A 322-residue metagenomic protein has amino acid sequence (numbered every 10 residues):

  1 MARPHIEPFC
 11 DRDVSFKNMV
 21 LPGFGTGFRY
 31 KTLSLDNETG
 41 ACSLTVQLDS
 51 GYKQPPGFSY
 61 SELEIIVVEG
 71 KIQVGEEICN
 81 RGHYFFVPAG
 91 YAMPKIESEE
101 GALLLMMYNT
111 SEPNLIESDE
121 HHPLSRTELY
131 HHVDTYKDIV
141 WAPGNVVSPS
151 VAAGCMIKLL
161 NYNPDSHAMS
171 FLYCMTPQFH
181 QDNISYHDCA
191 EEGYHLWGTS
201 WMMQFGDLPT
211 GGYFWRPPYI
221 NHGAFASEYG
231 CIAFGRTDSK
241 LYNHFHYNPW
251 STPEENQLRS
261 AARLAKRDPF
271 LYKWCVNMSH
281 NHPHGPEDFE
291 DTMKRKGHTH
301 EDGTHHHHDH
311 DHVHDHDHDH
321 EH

Functional and structural regions predicted by a protein language model:
M1-E38, N114-H167, S260-L264, P269-K294: A short, N-terminal "cap"/entry segment at the start of jelly-roll beta-barrel domains of the cupin/DSBH fold
G25-S59, Q73, E77, R81 (+5 more regions): Conserved short histidine dyad/triad with adjacent acidic residue
F28, I78-C79, A89-S118, C189 (+2 more regions): Ligand-binding loop in jelly-roll beta-barrel domains
D49-G51, V68-E69, F86-Y91, P218-Y219: Short acidic (Asp/Glu) patches
I65: Structured binding elements
E69-G70, W197-T199: Glycine-centered positions in the ABC transporter ATPase nucleotide-binding domain
M278-H322: Histidine-centered metal-binding segments
